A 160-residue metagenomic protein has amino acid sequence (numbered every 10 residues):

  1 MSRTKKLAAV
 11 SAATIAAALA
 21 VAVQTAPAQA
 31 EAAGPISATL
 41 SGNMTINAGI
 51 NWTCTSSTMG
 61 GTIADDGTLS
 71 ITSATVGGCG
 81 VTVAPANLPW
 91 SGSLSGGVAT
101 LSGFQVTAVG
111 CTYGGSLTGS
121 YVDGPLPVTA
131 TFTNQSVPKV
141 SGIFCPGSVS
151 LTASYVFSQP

Functional and structural regions predicted by a protein language model:
M1, A26, G34, A84 (+5 more regions): Intrinsic-disorder/low-complexity coil detector
M1-Q29: Secretory targeting and sorting signals
A26-G77, S91, C145-P160: N-terminal segment immediately downstream of the Sec signal-peptide cleavage site in secreted/extracellular proteins
S37-T45, A99-S102, V128-N134: Short, hydrophobic/proline-enriched secondary-structure or compact coil segments at domain edges
W52-A130: Predominantly extracellular/secreted and cell-surface proteins with exposed, flexible low-complexity segments
Y113-P160: A charged, solvent-exposed segment within the mature domains of Sec-exported extracytoplasmic proteins
